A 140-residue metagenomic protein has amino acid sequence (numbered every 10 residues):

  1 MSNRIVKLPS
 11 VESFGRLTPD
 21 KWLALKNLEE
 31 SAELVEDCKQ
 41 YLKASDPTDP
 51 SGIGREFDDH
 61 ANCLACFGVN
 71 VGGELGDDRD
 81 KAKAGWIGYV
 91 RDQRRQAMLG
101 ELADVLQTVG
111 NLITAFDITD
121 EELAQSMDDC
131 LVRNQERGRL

Functional and structural regions predicted by a protein language model:
M1-L140: Flexible "arm" and connector segments at domain edges
